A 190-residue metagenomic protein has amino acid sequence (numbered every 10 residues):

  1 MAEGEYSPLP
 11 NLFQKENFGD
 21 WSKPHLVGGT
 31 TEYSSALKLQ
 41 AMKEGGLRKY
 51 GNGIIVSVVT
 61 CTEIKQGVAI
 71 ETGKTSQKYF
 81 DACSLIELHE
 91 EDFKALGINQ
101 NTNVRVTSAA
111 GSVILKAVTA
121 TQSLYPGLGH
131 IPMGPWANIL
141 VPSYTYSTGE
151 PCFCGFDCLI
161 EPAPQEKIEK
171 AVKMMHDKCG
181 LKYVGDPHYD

Functional and structural regions predicted by a protein language model:
A2-L88, D92-D190: Long, contiguous, secondary-structure-rich segments that constitute the structural scaffold of globular domains
